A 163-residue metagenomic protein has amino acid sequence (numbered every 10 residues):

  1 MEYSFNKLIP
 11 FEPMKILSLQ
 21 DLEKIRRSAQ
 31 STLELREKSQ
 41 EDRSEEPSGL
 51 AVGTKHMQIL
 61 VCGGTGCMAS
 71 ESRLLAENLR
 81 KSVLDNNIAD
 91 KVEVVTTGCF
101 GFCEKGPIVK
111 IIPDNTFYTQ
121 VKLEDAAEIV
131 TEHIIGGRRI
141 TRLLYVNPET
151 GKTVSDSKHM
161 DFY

Functional and structural regions predicted by a protein language model:
M1-Y163: Feature of Fe-S/electron-transfer and energy-metabolism proteins that preferentially highlights extended coupling
